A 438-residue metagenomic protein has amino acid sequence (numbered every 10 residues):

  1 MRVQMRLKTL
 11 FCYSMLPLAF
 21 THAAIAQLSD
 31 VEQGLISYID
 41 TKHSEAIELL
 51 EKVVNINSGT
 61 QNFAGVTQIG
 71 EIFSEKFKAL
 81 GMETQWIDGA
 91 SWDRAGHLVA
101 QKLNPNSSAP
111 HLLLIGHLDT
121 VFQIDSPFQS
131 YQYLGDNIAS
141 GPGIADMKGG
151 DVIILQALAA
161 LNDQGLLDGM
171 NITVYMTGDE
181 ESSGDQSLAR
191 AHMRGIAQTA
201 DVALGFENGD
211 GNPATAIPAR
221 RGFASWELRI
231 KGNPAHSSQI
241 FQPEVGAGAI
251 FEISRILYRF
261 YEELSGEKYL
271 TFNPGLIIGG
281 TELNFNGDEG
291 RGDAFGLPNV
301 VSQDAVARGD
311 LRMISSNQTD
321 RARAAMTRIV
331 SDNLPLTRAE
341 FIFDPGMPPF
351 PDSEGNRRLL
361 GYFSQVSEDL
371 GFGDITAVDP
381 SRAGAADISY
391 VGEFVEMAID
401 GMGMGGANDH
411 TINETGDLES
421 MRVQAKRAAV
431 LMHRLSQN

Functional and structural regions predicted by a protein language model:
R2-S14: Bacterial N-terminal signal peptides that target proteins for export
C12-H22: Bacterial N-terminal signal peptides
Q27-G34, E48, S58, N208-G209 (+2 more regions): Metal-dependent amide/peptide-bond hydrolase catalytic core, centered on the "pita-bread" metallohydrolase fold
Q27-P142, N162-L167: Acidic/His- and Gly-rich active-site-bordering loop/insert found across diverse amide/peptide-bond hydrolases
L114, G135-D185, A224-I230, Q239-L264 (+2 more regions): Alpha-helical metal-binding/catalytic segments enriched in His/Glu/Asp
I115-G116, Y175-T177, L204-E207, K231 (+1 more regions): Short beta-strand segments
I124-L134, A219-G222, G287-G292: Short, flexible, mixed-charge acidic loops at enzyme active sites
M147-A219, G279-E289: Acidic/histidine-rich catalytic neighborhood of metal-dependent amide-processing enzymes
